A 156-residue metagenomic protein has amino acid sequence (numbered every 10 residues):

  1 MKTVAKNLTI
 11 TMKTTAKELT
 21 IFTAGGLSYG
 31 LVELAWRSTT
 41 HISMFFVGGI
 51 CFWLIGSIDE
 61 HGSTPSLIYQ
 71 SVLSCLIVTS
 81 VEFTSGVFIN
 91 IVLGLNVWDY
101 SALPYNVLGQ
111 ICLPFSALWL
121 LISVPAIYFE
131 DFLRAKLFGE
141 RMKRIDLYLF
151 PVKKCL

Functional and structural regions predicted by a protein language model:
K2-L156: Aromatic-rich, lipid-facing transmembrane alpha helices and their immediate juxtamembrane interface loops in integral
